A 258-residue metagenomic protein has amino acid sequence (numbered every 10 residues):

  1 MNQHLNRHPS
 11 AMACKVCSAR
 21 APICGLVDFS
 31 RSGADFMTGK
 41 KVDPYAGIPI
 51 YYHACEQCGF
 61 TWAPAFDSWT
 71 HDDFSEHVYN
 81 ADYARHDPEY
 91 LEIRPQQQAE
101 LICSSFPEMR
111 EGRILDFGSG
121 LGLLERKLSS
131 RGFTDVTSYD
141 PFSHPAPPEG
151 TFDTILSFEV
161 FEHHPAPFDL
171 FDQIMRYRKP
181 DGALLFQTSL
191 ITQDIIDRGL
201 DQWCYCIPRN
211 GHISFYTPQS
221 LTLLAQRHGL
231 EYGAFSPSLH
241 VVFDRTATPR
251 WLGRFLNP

Functional and structural regions predicted by a protein language model:
M1-T154, F158, F168-Q173, Y177 (+5 more regions): Conserved N-terminal segment of class I S-adenosyl-L-methionine
E159, H163: A short His-aromatic
H164-P165, R178-P180: Helix-to-beta-strand junctions that scaffold the AdoMet/dcAdoMet cofactor pocket in Class I SAM-dependent enzymes
S189-D194: Short "lid" loop at the C-terminus of a central beta-strand within the Rossmann-like core of SAM-dependent
H212: Glycine/small-residue-rich pyrophosphate-binding loop that anchors the diphosphate of NDP-sugar donors
F215: Short aromatic/basic micro-patch
G229-G233: A short linear hydrophobic-aromatic micro-motif
